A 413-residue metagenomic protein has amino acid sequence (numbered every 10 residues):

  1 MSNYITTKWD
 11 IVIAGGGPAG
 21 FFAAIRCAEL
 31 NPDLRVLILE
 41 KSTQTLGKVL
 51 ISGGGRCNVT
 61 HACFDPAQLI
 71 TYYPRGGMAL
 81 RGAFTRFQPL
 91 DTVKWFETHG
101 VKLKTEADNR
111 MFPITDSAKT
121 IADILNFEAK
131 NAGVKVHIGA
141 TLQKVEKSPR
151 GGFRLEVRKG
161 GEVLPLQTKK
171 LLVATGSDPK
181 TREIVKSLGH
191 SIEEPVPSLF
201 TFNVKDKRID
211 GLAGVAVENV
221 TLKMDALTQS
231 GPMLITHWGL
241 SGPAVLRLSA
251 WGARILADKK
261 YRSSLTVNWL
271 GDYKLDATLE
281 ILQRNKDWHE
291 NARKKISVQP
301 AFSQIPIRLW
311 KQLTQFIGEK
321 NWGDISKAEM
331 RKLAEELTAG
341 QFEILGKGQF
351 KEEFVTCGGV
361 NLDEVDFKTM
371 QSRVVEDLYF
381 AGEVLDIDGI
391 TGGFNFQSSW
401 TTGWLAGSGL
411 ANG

Functional and structural regions predicted by a protein language model:
Y4-A19: Beta1/beta-strand and adjacent pyrophosphate-binding region of the FAD-binding site in flavoprotein oxidoreductases
V12, A28-G54: Glycine-rich FAD pyrophosphate-binding loop
V12-A14, L39, L142, P165-D178 (+4 more regions): Short hydrophobic core segments
E29, Q44, D65-Q68, T85 (+7 more regions): Residue-level recognition of phosphate/Mg2+-coordinating polar/acidic sites in nucleotide-handling active sites
L50-K119: A conserved beta-strand/loop capping segment in the N-terminal third of enzymes that catalyze redox or closely related
L80-Q88, A107-F127, H137, A174-G176 (+3 more regions): Short beta-strand to alpha-helix junction loop
I138-G152: A conserved short coil-to-beta-strand element within the FAD-binding core of flavoproteins
K170, A174-L188, I387-G413: A conserved FAD-binding loop/helix module that cradles the flavin
